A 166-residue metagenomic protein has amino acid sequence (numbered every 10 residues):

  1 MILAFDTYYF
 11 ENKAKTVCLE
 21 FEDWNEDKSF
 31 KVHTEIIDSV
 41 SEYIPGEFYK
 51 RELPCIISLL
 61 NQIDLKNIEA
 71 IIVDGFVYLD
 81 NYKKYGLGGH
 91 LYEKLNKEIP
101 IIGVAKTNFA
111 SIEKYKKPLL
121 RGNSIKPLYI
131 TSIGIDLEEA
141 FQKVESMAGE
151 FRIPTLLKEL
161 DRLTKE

Functional and structural regions predicted by a protein language model:
M1-E11: Two-metal-ion RNase H-like nuclease active-site motif
M1-L3, E69-I71, I99-G103: Structural motif
L3-F5, E26, V32-P45, L53 (+3 more regions): C-terminal binding/interaction regions
K15-E20: Short beta-strand scaffold segments in enzyme catalytic cores
E52-K83: Ordered, amphipathic secondary-structure segments that act as subunit-interaction surfaces in large macromolecular
G75-Y78, A105-A110: Acidic, glycine-rich active-site loops and adjacent beta-strand->loop/helix elements that engage anionic groups
Y78-L95: Short Gly/Thr/Asp-enriched flexible loops that form oxyanion-binding sites at enzyme active sites
H90-E93, I102-T107: N-terminal nucleophile
